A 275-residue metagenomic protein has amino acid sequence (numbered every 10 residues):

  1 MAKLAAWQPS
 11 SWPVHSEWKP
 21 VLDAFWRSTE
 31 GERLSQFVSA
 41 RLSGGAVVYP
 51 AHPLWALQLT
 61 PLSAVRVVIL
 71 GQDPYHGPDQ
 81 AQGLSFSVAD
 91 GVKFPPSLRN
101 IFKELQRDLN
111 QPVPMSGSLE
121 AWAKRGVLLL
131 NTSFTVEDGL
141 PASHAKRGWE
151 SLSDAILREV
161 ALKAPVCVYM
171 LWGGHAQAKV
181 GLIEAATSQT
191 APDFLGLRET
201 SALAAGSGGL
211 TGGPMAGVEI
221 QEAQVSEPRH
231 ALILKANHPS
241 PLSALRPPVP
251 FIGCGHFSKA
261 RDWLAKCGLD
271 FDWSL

Functional and structural regions predicted by a protein language model:
M1-L42, S97, E104-D108, F134 (+2 more regions): C-terminal capping/extension of enzyme domains
A40-I69: Long amphipathic N-terminal alpha/beta scaffold segment
L54-S63, V160-L162, G196-A202: A short acidic-Thr-Gly-centered motif at the start of a beta-strand
L59-P114: Adenosine ribonucleotide-centric catalytic and binding domains
I69, V160-A176: Glycine-rich anion-binding loop/nest that anchors nucleotide
Q72-D73, T132, G173-G174, P239: Residues immediately flanking
D108-L119, L140, E159-C167: Short helix-to-loop capping/linker segments positioned immediately adjacent to catalytic or ligand/cofactor-binding
